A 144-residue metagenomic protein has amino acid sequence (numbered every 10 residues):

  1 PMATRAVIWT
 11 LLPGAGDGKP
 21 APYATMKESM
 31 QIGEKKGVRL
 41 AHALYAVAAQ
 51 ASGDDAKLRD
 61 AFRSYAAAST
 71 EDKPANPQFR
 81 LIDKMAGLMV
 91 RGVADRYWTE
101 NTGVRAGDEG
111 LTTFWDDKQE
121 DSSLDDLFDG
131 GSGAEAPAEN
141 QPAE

Functional and structural regions predicted by a protein language model:
P1-A43: Extended amphipathic alpha-helical interaction segments
T4, I8-L11, L44-A48, M85-V93: "A position-specific structural signal for the A-helix of alpha-solenoid helical repeats
V7-G16, A49-D55, W98: Short coil/turn linking the two alpha-helices of tandem helical-hairpin repeats
D17-Q31, A56-S69, G107: Alpha-helical repeat scaffolds
M26-K36, A68-K73, A94, N101: Alpha-helical junction/boundary sensor with strong preference for TPR arrays
E34-H42, V47-G53, K57-P74, Q78-R80: Outer membrane beta-barrel transmembrane domains
D72-E144: Terminal, low-structured helical/coil segments at or just beyond the last alpha-helical repeat
